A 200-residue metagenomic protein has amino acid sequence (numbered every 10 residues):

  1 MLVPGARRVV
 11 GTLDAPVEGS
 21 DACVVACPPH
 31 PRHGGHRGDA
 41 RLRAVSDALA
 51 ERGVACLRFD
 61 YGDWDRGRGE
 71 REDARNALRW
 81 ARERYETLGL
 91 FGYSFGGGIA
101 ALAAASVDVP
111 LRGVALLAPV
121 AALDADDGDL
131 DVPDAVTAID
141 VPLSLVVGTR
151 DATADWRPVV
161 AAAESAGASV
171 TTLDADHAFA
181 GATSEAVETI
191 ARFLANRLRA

Functional and structural regions predicted by a protein language model:
M1-G19: N-terminal cap/lid segment of alpha/beta-hydrolase-fold proteins
S20-H30: Short beta-strand element of the alpha/beta-hydrolase
R37-L57: Short amphipathic alpha-helix adjacent to the substrate-entry channel of hydrolases
R41, D65-Y85: Alpha/beta-hydrolase active-site loop
G92-A100: Gly/Ala-rich beta-loop-alpha elbow adjacent to hydrolase catalytic centers
A138-D140, L145-V147, D151: Short beta-strand/loop motif that positions the catalytic acidic residue of the alpha/beta-hydrolase fold
A152-P158: Conserved alpha/beta-hydrolase "acid-adjacent" motif
A180-N196: Post-His helix in hydrolase/transferase enzymes
